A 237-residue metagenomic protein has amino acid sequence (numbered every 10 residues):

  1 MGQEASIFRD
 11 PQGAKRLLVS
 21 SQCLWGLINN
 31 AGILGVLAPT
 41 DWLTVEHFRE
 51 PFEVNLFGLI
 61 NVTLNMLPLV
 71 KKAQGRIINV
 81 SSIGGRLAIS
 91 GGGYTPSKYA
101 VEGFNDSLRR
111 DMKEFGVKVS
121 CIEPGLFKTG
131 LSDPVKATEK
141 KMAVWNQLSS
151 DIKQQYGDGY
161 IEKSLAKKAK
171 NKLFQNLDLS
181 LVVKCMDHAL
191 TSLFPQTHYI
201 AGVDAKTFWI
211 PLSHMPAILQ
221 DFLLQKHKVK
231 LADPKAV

Functional and structural regions predicted by a protein language model:
I28, N61-M66, V70, N79 (+1 more regions): Hydrophobic positions on the long internal alpha-helix of Rossmann-like NAD(P)-dependent oxidoreductase domains
P39-T40, H47-E50: Substrate-binding pocket helix/loop in short-chain dehydrogenase/reductase
F48, A88-P96, S107: Active-site loop-to-helix junction immediately N-terminal to the catalytic Tyr of the SDR YXXXK motif in Rossmann-fold
T63, S97-A100: Active-site helix of classical SDR
S82: Residue(s) in the substrate-gating loop at a strand-loop-helix junction that position the organic substrate next
L87, S107-K118: Active-site-adjacent segment of SDR/Rossmann-fold oxidoreductases
F115-K172: C-terminal beta-strand-loop-alpha-helix "lid" module of Rossmann-like NAD(P)-dependent dehydrogenases
